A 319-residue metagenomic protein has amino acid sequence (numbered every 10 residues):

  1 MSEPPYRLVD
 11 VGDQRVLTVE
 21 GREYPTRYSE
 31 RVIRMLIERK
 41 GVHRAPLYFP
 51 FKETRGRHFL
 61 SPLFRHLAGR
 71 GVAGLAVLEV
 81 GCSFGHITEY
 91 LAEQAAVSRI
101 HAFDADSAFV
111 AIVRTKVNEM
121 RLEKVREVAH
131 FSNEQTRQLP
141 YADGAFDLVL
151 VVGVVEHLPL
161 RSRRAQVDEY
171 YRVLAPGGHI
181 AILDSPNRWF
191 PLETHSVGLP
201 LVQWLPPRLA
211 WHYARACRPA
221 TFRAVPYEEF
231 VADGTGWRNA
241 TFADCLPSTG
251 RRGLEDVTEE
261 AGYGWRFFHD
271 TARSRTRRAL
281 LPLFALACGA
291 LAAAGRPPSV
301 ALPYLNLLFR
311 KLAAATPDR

Functional and structural regions predicted by a protein language model:
M35-L60: Class I SAM-dependent methyltransferase Rossmann-like catalytic core, especially the SAM/SAH-binding loop
T54-A73, Y90: Conserved alpha-helix/loop element of class I SAM-dependent methyltransferases that forms part of the SAM/SAH-binding
S83: Conserved glycine-rich SAM-binding loop
H86, Y90-R137: Class I SAM-dependent methyltransferase SAM/SAH-binding core
R137-V149: A short acidic, Gly/Pro-enriched loop at the edge of an enzyme's catalytic core that lines a small-molecule cofactor
R164-P176: A short glycine-rich, Lys/Arg-flanked "PGG" loop and its adjoining helix->strand segment in the class I
A181-R208: Conserved class I S-adenosyl-L-methionine
T235-R252: Short alpha-helix
